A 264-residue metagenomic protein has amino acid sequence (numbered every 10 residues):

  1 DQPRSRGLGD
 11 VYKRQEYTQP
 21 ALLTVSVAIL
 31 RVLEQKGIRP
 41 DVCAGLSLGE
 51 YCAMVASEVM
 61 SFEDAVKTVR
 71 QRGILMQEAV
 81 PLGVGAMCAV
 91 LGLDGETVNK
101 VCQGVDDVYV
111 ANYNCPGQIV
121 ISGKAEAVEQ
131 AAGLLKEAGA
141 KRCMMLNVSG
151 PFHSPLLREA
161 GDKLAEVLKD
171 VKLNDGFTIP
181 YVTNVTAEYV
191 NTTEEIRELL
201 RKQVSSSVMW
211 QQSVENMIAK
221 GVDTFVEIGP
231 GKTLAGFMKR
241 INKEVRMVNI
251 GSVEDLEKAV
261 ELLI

Functional and structural regions predicted by a protein language model:
D1-Y12: Single conserved hydrophobic/aromatic residue that forms the stacking wall/gate of nucleotide- or nucleobase-binding
G7, G139, I241-K243: Short, structured coil segments at secondary-structure junctions
R14-E16: Core alpha/beta nucleotide-donor-binding catalytic domains of modification enzymes
T18-P20, P151, S207: Glycine-rich phosphate/pyrophosphate-binding beta-alpha loops
Q19-A89: Gly/Ser-rich oxyanion-binding loop with an adjacent helix/lid that shapes the negatively charged ligand pocket
V25-C43, S205-I264: Flexible, low-complexity segments
S26, G49, V90, I121 (+4 more regions): Conserved small-residue
S57-S205: Alpha/beta catalytic cores of group-transfer enzymes, especially the acyltransferase/condensing modules of polyketide
